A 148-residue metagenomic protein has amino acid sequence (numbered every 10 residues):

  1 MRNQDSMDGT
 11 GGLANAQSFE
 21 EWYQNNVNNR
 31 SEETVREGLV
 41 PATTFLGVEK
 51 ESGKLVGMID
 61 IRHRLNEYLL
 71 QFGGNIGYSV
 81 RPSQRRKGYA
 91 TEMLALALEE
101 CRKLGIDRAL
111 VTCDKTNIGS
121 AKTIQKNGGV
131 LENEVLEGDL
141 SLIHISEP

Functional and structural regions predicted by a protein language model:
M1-S18: Helix-loop element at the rim of GNAT/NAT acetyltransferase active sites that forms part of the acceptor-substrate
A14-Q71: Acetyl-CoA-dependent GNAT
V48, R62-R64, N75-R86, D114: A short, internal acetyl-CoA/4′-phosphopantetheine-binding micro-motif in the GNAT/acyltransferase core
G53, G88, G105, N117: Conserved G/P- and acidic residue-centered "switch" motifs that form tight phosphate/ATP-binding loops in soluble
G77-V80, R86-E99, K103, K122-K126: Conserved acetyl-CoA-binding loop-helix of GNAT-fold acetyltransferases
K103-T112: Conserved GNAT acetyl-CoA-binding A-motif
T116-N133: Conserved active-site alpha-helix within GNAT-family acetyltransferase domains
S141-P148: Residue-level detector of conserved catalytic or cofactor/ligand-binding positions in enzyme active sites
